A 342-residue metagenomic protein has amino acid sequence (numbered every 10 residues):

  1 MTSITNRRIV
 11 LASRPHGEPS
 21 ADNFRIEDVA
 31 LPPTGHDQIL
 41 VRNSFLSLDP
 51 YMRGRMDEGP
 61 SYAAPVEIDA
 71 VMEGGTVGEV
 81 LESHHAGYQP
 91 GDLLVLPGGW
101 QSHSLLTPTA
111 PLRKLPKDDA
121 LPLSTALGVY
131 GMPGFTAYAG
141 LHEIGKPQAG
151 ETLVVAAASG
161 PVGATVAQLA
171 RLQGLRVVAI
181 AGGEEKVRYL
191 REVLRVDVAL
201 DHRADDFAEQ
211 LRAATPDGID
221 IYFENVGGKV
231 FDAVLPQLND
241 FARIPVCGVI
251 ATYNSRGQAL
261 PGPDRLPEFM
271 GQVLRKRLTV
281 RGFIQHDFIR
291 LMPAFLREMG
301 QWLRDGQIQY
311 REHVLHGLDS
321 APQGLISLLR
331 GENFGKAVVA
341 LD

Functional and structural regions predicted by a protein language model:
T2-I4, H286-D342: C-terminal hydrophobic helical "lid"/dimerization subdomain of Rossmann-like NAD(P)H-dependent oxidoreductases
A30-L48, M56-W100: Glycine-rich beta-strand-centered segment in the early N-terminal region that forms part of a ligand/cofactor-binding
G74-E79, A86-A157: NAD(P)H dinucleotide-binding glycine-rich loop of Rossmann-like/cofactor-binding domains, especially the beta1-alpha1
S83-G87, A179-Y189, R203, F207 (+2 more regions): Short glycine/proline-centered loop/turn elements that form peptide/ligand docking sites
Q101-S102, G182-E192, R265-M270: Short, glycine/polar-rich helix-capping loops at beta-to-alpha or helix-loop-helix junctions that flank or form
L127-D205: Mid-domain Rossmann-like dinucleotide-binding core that forms the NAD(H)/NADP(H) cofactor-binding site
D206-P216: Short amphipathic alpha-helix with an adjacent loop that forms part of the alpha/beta core around
K229-I308, D342: Glycine-rich phosphate-binding loop and adjacent beta-alpha segment of Rossmann(oid) nucleotide-cofactor-binding
